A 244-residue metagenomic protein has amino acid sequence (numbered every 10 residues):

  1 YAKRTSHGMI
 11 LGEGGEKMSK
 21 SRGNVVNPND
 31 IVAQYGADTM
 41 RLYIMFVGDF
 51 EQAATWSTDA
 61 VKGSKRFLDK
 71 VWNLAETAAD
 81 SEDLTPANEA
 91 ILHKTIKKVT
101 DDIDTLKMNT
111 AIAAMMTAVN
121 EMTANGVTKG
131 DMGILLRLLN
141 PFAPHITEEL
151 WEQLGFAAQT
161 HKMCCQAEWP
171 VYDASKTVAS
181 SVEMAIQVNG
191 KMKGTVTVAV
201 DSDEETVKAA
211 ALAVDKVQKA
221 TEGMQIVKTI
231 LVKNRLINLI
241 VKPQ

Functional and structural regions predicted by a protein language model:
Y1, D30-T197, D203, I230-L236: Helix-rich, typically C-terminal accessory recognition domains appended to large enzymatic cores
G23, T197-A199, K242: Residue-level structural signal for beta-strand termini and adjacent loop
V200-T221: A short, contiguous, amphipathic alpha-helix enriched in charged residues
A220-Q244: Phosphate-backbone binding interfaces of nucleic-acid-interacting proteins
